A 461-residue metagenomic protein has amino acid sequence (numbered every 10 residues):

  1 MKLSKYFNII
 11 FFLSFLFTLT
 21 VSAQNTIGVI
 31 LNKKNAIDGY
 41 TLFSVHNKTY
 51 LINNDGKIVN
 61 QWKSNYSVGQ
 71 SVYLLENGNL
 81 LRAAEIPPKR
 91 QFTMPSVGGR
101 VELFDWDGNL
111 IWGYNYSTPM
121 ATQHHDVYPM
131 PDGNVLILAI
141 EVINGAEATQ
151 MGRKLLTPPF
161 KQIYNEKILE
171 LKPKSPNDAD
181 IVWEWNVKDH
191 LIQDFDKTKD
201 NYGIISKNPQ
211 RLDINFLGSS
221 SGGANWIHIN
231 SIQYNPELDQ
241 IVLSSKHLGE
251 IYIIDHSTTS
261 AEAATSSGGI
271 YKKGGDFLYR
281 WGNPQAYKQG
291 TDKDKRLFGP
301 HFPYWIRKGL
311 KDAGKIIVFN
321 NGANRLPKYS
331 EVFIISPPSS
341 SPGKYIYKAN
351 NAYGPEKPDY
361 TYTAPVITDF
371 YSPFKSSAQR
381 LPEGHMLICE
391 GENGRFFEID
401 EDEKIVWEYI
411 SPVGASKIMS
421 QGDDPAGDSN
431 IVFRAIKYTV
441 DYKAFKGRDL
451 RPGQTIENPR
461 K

Functional and structural regions predicted by a protein language model:
M1-I10: Bacterial N-terminal signal peptides that target proteins for export
I9-T18: Bacterial N-terminal signal peptides
L19-A23: Sec/Tat signal peptide C-region and signal peptidase I cleavage site
Q24-K461: Histidine-/acidic-rich catalytic cores in large beta-rich domains
